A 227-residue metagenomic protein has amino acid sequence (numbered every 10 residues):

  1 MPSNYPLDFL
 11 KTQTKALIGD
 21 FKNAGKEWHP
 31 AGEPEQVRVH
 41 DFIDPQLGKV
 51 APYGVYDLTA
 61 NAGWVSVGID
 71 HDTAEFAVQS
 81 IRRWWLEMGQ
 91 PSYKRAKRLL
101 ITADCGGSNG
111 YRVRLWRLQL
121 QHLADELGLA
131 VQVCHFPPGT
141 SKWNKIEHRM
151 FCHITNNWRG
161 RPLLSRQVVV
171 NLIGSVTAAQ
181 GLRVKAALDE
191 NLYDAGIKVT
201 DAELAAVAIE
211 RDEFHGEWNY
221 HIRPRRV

Functional and structural regions predicted by a protein language model:
M1-E35: Charge-mixed, compositionally biased segments that are often intrinsically disordered regulatory tracts
D8-F9, R98-C105, V133-P138, L172: Extended hydrophobic secondary-structure segments that form protein cores and membrane-embedded regions
L10-K11, N61, D104, N144: Short, conserved catalytic/metal-binding motifs centered on acidic residues
E35-T102, G106-G107: Electropositive, glycine- and tryptophan-enriched low-complexity nucleic-acid-binding patches
A103-W116, P137-W143: Acidic, metal-coordinating catalytic cores used for nucleic-acid/nucleotide bond scission and strand-transfer chemistry
W116-Q132: Two-metal-ion acidic nuclease core segments, chiefly of the RNase H-like superfamily
V133-T155: RNase H-like two-metal-ion nuclease catalytic core shared by retroviral integrases and related mobile-element nucleases
G160-V227: C-terminal accessory extensions appended to soluble enzyme cores
